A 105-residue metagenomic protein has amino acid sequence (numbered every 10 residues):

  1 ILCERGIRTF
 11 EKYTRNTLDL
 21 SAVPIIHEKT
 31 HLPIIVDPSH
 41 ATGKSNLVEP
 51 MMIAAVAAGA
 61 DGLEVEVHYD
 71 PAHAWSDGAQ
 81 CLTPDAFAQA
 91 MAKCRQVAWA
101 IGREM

Functional and structural regions predicted by a protein language model:
I1-V67: Catalytic alpha/beta core domains of metabolic enzymes, predominantly
R15-T17, E49-P50, G78, V97 (+1 more regions): Surface-exposed beta-strand edges and their flanking turn/coil or helix-capping segments
Y69-R103: C-terminal helical cap(s) of enzyme catalytic domains, especially alpha/beta-barrels
